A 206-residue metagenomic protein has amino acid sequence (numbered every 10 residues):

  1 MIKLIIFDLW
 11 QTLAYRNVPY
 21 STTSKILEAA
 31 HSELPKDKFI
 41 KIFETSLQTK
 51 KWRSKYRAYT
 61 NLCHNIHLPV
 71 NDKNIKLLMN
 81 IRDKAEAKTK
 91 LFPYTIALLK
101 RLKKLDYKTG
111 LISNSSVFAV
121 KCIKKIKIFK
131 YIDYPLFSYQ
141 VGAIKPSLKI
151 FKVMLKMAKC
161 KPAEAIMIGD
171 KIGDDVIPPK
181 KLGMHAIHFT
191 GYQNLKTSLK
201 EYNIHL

Functional and structural regions predicted by a protein language model:
M1-I5, N71-K73, I96, K100-K103 (+2 more regions): Asp-based, Mg2+/Mn2+-dependent phosphohydrolase catalytic module
M1-K41, N194-L195: Active-site neighborhood of HAD-like aspartate-dependent phosphohydrolases
W10, S46, K84-E86, S138 (+1 more regions): Short, contiguous strand/loop micro-motifs
R16-P19, Y94, S115: Acidic donor-diphosphate engagement hotspot in glycosyltransferases and nucleotidyltransferases that stabilizes
T22-L27, F43, K55, Y59 (+4 more regions): Hydrophobic alpha-helical core bundles mediating ligand binding, dimerization, or RNAP-core interactions
E33, Q48-N80: A metal-dependent, Asp-based hydrolase signature
R53-R57, N80-G110, L148: Short, acidic loop-to-helix structural element flanking the phosphoryl-transfer center in phosphate-processing enzymes
